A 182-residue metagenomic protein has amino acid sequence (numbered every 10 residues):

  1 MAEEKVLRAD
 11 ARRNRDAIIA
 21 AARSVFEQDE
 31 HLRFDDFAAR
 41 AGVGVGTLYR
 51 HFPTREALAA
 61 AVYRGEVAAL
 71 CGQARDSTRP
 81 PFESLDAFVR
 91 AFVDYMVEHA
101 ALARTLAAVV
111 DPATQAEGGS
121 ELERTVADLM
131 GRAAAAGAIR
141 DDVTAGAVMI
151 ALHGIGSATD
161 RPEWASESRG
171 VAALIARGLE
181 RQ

Functional and structural regions predicted by a protein language model:
M1-A2, R124, D128-A136, R161-Q182: C-terminal peripheral helix-coil segments that are non-catalytic and often amphipathic
M1-R40, A57: Basic, helix-initiating cap at the start of DNA-binding domains
F34, A101-A108, A138, D142-V143: Short, hydrophobic secondary-structure boundary micro-motifs
G42-F52: Short hydrophobic/aromatic patch on the recognition helix
E56-L58, A101: A secondary-structure capping/hinge motif
A59-E66: Alpha-helical DNA-contacting segments of helix-turn-helix folds
A61, G72-E98, D111-T114, E123: Hydrophobic alpha-helical connector segments
E117-E121, A135-I150, R161-E167: All-alpha amphipathic helical-bundle segments outside canonical DNA-binding/catalytic cores that form hydrophobic
